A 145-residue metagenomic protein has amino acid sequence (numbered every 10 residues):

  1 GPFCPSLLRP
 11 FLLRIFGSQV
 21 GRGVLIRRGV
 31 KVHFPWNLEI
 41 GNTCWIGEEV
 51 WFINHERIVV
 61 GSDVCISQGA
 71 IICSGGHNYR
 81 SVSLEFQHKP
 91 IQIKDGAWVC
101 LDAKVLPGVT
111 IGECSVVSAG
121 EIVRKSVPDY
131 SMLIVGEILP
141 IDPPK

Functional and structural regions predicted by a protein language model:
G1-H33: Extended, small-residue-rich solenoid/repeat segments and analogous flexible loops that form exposed scaffolds
C4, L8, F16, W36 (+3 more regions): Conserved acidic
R22, R27-R28, H33-F34, G41-N42 (+15 more regions): Left-handed beta-helix
Y79-V82: A short acidic, helix-capping loop that chelates divalent metal ions and anchors anionic groups
L84-F86: Extended, positively charged loop/linker patches that create polyanion-binding surfaces
